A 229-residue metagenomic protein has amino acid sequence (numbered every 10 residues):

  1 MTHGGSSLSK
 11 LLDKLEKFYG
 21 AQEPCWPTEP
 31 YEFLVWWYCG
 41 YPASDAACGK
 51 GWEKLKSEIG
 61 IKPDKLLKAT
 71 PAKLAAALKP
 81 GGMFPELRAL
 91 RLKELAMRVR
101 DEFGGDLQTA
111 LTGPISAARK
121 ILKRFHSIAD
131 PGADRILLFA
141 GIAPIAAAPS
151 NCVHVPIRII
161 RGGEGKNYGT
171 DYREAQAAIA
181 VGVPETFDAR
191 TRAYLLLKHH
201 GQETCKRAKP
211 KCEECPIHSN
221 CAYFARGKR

Functional and structural regions predicted by a protein language model:
M1-T2: Basic/polar N-terminal segments that are highly enriched at the extreme N-terminus, encompassing both cleavable
G5-R229: Catalytic cores of DNA base-excision repair glycosylases
